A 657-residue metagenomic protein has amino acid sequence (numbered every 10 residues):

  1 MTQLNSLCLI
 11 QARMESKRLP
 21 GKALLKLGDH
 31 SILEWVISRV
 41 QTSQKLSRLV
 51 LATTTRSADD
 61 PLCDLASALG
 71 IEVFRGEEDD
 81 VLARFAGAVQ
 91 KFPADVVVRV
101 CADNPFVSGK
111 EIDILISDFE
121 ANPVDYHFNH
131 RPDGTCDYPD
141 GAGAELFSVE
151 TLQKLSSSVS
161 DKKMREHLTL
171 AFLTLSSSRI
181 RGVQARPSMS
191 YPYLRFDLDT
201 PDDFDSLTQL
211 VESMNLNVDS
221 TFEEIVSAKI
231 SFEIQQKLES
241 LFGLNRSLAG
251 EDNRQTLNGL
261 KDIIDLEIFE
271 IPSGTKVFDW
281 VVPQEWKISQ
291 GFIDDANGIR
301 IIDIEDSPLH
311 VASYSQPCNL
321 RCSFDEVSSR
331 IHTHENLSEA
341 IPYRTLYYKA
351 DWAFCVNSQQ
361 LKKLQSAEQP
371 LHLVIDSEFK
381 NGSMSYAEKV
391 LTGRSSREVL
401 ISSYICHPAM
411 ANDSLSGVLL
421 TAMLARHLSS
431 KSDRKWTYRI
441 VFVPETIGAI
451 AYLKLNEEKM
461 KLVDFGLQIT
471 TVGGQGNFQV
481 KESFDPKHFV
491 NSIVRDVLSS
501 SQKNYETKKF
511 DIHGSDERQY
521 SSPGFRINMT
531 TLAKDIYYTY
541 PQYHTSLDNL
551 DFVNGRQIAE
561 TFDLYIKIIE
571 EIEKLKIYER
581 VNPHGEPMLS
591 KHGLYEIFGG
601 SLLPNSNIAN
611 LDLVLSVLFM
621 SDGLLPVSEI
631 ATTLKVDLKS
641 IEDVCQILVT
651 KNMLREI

Functional and structural regions predicted by a protein language model:
N5-T53: N-terminal glycine-rich phosphate-binding loop and ensuing alpha1 helix
C8, L51, R99, Y126 (+1 more regions): Structural beta-sheet core signal
T55-N122: Short phosphate-binding loop-to-helix
D60, D64, V107-L194, D205 (+2 more regions): Conserved core of the sugar-phosphate nucleotidyltransferase
L170-L173, M214-F232: Charge-dense polyanion-binding interfaces
T200: Short, conserved phosphate/pyrophosphate- and ester-handling motifs at nucleotide-, phospho-/glycolipid
S231-I657: N-terminal hydrophobic/helix-forming segments and targeting peptides
